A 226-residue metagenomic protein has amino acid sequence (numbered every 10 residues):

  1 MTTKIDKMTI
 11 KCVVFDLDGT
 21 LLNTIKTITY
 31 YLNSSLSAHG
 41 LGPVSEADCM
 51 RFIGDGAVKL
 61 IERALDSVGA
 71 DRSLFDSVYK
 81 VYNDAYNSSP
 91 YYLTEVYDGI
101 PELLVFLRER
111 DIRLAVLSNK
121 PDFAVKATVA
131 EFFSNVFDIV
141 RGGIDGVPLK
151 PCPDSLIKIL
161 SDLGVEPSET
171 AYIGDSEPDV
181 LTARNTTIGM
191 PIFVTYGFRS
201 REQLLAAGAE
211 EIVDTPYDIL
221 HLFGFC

Functional and structural regions predicted by a protein language model:
T2-R51: Active-site neighborhood of HAD-like aspartate-dependent phosphohydrolases
T29, N33, E46, M50 (+4 more regions): An amphipathic alpha-helix signature
S37-H39, P43, L60-V68, L93 (+4 more regions): Substrate-recognition/cap helix-loop segment adjacent to the acidic, metal-dependent catalytic center of Asp-based
D55-S88, F106: A metal-dependent, Asp-based hydrolase signature
F132-V140, Q203-I219: Structural recognition of alpha->loop->beta junctions
A171-V213: Acidic, Mg2+-coordinating phosphoryl-transfer loop and its flanking beta/alpha structural elements, shared across
